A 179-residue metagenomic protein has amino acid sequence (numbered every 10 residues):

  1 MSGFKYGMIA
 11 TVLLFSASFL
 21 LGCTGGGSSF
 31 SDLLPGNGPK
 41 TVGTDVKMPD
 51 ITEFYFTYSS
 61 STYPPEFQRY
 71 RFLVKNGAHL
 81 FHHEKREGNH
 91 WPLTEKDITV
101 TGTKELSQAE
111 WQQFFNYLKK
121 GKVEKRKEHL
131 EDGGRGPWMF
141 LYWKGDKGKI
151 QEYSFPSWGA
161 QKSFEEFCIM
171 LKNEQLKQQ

Functional and structural regions predicted by a protein language model:
M1-A10: Bacterial N-terminal signal peptides that target proteins for export
L21-G22: C-terminal motif of bacterial Sec signal peptides marking the signal peptidase cleavage site
G25-Y63, Y117, E124-Q179: Short, well-ordered, aromatic-rich surface patches in folded extracellular/luminal domains
Q68: Short, surface-exposed binding/anchoring microloops in extracellular/periplasmic proteins
L73-L80, D146-K147: Short, solvent-exposed coil/turn segments at beta-strand boundaries
G77-N89: N-terminal glycine/threonine-rich, aromatic-flanked beta-hairpin/loop signature
R86-T101: Acidic/histidine-rich, surface-exposed loop or edge segments in extracytoplasmic proteins
T99-K127: Mature extracytoplasmic domains of secretory-pathway proteins
